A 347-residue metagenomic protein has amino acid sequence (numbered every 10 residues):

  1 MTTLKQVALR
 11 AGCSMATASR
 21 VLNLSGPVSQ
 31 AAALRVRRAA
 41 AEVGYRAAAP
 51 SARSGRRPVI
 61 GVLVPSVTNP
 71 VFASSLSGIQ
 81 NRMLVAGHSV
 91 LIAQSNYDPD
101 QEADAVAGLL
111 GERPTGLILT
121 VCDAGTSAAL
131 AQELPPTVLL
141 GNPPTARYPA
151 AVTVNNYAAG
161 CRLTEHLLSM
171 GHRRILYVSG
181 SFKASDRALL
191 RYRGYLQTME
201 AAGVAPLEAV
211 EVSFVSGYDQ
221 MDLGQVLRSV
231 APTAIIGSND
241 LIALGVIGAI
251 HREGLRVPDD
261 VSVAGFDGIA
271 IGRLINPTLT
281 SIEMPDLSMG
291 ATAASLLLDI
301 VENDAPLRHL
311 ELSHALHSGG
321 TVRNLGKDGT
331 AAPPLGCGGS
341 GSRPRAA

Functional and structural regions predicted by a protein language model:
M1-P58, G326, A332, G338-A347: N-terminal helix-turn-helix DNA-binding module of bacterial transcription factors
L4, D222-A347: Flexible loop/turn connectors
M15-R20, R53-T68, H166, R174-S181: Short beta-strand segments enriched in small/hydrophobic residues
A40-S77, A86, L109-G111: N-terminal helix-turn-helix/winged-helix DNA-binding helices and compositionally similar short basic alpha-helical
V64-S74, I92-Q101, V152-R162, V178-L223 (+4 more regions): Hinge/beta->alpha junction and helix N-cap segments in small-molecule ligand-binding domains
N81-T126: Central regulatory/effector-binding core of bacterial HTH transcription factors
L109-V121, L176-S179, R228-N239, S262-A264: Periplasmic-binding protein-like
T115, T120-R162, L241, D267-L279: Flexible loop/hinge segments that line or gate small-molecule binding clefts
